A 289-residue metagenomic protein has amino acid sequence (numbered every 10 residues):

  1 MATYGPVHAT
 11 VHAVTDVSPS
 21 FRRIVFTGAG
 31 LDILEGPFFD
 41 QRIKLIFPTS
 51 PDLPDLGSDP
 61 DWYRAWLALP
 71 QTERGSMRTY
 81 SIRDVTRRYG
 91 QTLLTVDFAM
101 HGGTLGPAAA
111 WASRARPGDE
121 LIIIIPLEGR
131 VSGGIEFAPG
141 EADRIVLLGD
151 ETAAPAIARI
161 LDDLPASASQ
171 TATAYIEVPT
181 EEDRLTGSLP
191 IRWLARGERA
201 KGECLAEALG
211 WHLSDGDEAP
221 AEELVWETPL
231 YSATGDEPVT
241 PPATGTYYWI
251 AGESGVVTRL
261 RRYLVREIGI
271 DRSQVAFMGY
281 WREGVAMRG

Functional and structural regions predicted by a protein language model:
M1-G289: Extended, composition-driven regions rather than compact fold-specific motifs
